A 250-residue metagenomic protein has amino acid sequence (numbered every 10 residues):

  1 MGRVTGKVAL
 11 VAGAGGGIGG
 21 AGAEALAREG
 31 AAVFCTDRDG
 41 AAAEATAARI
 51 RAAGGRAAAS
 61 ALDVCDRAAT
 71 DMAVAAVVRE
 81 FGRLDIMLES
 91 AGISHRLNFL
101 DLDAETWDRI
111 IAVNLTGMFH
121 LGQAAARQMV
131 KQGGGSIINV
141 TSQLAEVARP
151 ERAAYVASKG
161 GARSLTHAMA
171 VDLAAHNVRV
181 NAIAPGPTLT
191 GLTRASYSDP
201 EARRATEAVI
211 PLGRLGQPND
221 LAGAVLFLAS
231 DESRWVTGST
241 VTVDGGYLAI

Functional and structural regions predicted by a protein language model:
G2-F34: Canonical Rossmann dinucleotide-binding motif of NAD(H)/NADP(H)-dependent dehydrogenases/reductases, specifically
L88, A174, R179, V236-G238: Short, small/polar-rich loop/turn modules that mediate ligand/substrate recognition or access, typified
N98-F99, D103-I111, T206: Substrate-binding pocket helix/loop in short-chain dehydrogenase/reductase
G122, S158, T166: Active-site helix of classical SDR
R127, V171-A175, R234: Alpha-helical segment proximal to the catalytic Tyr-Lys
S142: Residue(s) in the substrate-gating loop at a strand-loop-helix junction that position the organic substrate next
V147, L226, T237-I250: Short C-terminal tail/terminal secondary-structure segment of NAD(P)H-dependent dehydrogenase/reductase domains
